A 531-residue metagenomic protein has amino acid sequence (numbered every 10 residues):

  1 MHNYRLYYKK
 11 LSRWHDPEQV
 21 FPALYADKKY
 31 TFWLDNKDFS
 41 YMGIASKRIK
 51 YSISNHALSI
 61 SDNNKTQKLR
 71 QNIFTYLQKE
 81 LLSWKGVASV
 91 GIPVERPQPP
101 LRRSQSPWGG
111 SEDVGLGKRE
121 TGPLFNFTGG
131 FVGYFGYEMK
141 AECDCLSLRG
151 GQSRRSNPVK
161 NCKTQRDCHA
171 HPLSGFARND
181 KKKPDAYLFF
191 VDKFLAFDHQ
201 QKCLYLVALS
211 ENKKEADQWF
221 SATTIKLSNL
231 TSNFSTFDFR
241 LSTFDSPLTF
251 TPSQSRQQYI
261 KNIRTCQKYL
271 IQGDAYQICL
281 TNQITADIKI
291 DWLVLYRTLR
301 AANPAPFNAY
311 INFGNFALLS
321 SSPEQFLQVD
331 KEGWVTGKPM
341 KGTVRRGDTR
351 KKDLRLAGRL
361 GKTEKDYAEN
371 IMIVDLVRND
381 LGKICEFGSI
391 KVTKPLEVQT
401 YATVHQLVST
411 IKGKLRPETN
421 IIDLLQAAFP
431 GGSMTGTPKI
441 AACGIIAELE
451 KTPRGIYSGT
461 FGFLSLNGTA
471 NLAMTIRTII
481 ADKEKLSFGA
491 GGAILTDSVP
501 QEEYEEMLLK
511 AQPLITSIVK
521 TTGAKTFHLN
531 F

Functional and structural regions predicted by a protein language model:
M1-V87, G122-S147, D180-R240, F244-F531: Extended alpha-helical targeting/anchoring segments, especially N-terminal organellar/secretory targeting helices
V90-G122, Q152-Q165, H171-L173, A177-D180 (+2 more regions): A cross-taxon signal for low-complexity, glycine/charged-rich
